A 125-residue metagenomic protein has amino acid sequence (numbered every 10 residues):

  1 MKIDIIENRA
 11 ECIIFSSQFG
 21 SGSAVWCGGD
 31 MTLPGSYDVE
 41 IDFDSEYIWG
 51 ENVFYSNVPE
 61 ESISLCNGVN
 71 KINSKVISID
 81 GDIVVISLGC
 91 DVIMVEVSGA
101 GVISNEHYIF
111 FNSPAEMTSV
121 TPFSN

Functional and structural regions predicted by a protein language model:
M1-N8, V58-G81, H107-F111: Structural detector for short beta-strands of small beta-barrel domains
I3-D4, P34-I48, S74, S104-F123: Flexible glycine-rich surface loops and low-complexity tracts that mediate binding to linear polymers
A10-I14, G81-I86: Short aromatic-glycine-enriched beta-strand elements
A10-Y55: Acidic (E/D-rich), amphipathic helical modules within compact regulatory domains
Q18-T32, L88-S119: Beta-strand/loop nucleic-acid-binding surfaces
G50-C66, P122-N125: Short, compositionally biased
